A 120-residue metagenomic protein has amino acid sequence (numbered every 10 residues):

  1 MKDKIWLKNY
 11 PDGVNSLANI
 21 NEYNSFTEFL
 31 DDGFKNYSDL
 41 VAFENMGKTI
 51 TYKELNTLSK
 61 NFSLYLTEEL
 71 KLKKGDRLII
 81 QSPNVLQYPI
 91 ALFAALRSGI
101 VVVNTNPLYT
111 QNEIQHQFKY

Functional and structural regions predicted by a protein language model:
M1-I50, E54-E69, K74, S98 (+1 more regions): N-lobe entry segment of adenylate-forming
D31, L92, Q115: Short glycine-/small-residue-rich flexible loop motifs, especially phosphate/cofactor-binding loops
K48, Y65-N112: Conserved AMP-binding/adenylate-forming
I114-Y120: Short, intrinsically disordered, charge-balanced linker/junction segments flanking boundaries in proteins
